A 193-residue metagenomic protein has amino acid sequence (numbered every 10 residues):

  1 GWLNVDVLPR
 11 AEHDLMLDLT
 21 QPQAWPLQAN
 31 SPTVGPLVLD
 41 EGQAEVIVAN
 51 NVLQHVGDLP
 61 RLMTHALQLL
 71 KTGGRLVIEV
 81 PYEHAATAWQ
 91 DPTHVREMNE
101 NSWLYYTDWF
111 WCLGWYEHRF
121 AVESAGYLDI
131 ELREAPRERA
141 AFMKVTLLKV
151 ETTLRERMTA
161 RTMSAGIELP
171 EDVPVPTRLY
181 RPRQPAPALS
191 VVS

Functional and structural regions predicted by a protein language model:
G1-H84: Conserved SAM-binding loop
G57-R61, H65-L67, K71, R75-S193: S-adenosyl-L-methionine-dependent methyltransferase catalytic module, highlighting the catalytic core
